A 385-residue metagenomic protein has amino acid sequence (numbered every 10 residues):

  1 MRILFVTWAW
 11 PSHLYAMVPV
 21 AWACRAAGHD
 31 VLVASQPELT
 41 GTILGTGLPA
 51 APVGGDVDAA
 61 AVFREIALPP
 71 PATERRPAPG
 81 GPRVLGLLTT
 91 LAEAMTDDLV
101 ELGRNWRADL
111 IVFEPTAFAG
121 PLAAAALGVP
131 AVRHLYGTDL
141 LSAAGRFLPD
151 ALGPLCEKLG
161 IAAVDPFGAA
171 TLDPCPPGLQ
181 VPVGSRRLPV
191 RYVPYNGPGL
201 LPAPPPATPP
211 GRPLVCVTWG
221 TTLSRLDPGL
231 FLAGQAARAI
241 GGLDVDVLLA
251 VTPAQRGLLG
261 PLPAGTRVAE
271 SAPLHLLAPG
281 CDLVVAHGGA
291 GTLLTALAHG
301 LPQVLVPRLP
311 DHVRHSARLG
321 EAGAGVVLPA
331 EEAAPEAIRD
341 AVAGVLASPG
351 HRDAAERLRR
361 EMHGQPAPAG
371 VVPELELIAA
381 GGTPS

Functional and structural regions predicted by a protein language model:
M1-W8, M17-L32, L141-S142, A264-S385: Nucleotide-activated sugar donor-binding and catalytic core shared by glycosyltransferases and related lipid-linked
L32-G80: Conserved nucleotide-sugar phosphate-binding/catalytic loop shared by glycosyltransferases and other
S35-T40, P115-F118, P174-L179, V251-G257: Short, polar loop motifs at secondary-structure junctions
L39, V84-A163: Conserved nucleotide-sugar donor-interacting segment of glycosyltransferase catalytic cores, predominantly GT-B
E74-L87, W219: Short glycine/proline- and acidic residue-enriched helix-loop micro-motifs that form flexible lids or anion-recognition
N105-R107, F167, P279-G280: Alpha-helix C-terminal capping/helix-to-coil transition sites in glycosyltransferase folds
E157-P189: A short, active-site helix/loop in glycosyltransferases that binds the activated sugar's phosphate group
R191-L283, V313: Donor-nucleotide binding loops and adjacent catalytic segments primarily of GT-B fold Leloir glycosyltransferases
